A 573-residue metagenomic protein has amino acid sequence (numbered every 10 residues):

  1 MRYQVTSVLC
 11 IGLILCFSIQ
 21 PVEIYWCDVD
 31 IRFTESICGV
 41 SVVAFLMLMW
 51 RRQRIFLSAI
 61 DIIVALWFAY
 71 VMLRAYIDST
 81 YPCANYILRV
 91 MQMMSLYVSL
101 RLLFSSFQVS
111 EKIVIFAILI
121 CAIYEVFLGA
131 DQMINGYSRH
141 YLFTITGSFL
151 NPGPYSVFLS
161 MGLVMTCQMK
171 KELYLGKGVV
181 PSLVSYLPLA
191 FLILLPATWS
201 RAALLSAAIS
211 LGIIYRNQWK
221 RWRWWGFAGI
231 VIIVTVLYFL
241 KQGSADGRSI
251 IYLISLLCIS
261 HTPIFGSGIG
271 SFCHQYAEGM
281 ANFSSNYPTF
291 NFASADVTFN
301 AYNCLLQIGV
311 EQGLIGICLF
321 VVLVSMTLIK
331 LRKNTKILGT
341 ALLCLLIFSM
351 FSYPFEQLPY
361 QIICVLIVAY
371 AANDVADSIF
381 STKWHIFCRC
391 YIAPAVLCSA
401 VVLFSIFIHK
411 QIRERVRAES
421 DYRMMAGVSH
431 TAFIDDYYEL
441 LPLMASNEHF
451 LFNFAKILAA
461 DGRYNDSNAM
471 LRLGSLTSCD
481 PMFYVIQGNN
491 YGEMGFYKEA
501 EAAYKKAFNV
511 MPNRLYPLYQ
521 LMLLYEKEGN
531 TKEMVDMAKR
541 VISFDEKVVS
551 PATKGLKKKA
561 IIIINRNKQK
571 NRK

Functional and structural regions predicted by a protein language model:
M1-Y76, T80-I120, M169-L183, Y215-W225 (+9 more regions): Transmembrane signal-anchor hairpin modules in multi-pass inner-membrane enzymes, especially those that act on
V8-I11, L15-P21, I37-M47, F68-A75 (+7 more regions): Alpha-helical transmembrane segments of multi-pass inner-membrane proteins
R139, I269-E311: Interfacial juxtamembrane loops and adjacent helix segments that form the catalytic/substrate-binding surfaces
T144-I145, A203, S210, G226-P263 (+3 more regions): Flexible juxtamembrane loops connecting transmembrane helices in multi-pass membrane enzymes that build or modify
Y437-Y438, L471, Y504, A538: Hydrophobic/aromatic packing residues within the alpha-helices of TPR/SEL1-like helical repeat arrays
P442, R472-L476, K506-N509, S543: Conserved structural position within tetratricopeptide repeats
F450, F483-Y484, P517, P551: TPR alpha-solenoid repeat register
